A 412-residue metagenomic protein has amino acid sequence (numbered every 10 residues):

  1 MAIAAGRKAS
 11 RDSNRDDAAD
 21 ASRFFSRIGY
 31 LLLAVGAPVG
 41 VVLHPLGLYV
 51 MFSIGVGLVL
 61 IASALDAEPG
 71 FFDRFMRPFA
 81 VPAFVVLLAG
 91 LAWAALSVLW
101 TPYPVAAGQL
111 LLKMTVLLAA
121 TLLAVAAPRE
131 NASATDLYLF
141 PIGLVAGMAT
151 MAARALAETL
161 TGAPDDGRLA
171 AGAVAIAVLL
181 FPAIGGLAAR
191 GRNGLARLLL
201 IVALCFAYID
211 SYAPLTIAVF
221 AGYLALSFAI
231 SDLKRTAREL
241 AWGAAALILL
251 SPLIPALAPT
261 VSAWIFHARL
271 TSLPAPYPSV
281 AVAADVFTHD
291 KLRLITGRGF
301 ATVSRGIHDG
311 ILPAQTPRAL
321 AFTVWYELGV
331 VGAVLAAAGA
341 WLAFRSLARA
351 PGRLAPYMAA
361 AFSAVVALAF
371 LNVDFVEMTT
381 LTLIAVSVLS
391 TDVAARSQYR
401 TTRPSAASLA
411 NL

Functional and structural regions predicted by a protein language model:
M1-F25, A350, A385-L412: A juxtamembrane structural motif centered on a specific transmembrane helix
D20-Y30, F72-L88, A134-I142, G194-R197 (+1 more regions): Membrane-interfacial loop-to-transmembrane alpha-helix junctions, especially the N-terminal start
F25-L43, I54-L111, A146-A153, C205-F206 (+1 more regions): N-terminal hydrophobic segments of proteins, predominantly signal-anchor/transmembrane helices of inner/organellar
I54-A62, M358-F370, D374-L412: Transmembrane alpha-helices of multi-pass inner-membrane enzymes
A120, A127, N131-S231, L342: Alpha-helical transmembrane segments of multi-pass inner-membrane proteins
Y208-S211, F228-T271, A284-H289: A membrane-periplasm/extracellular boundary helix in multi-pass inner-membrane enzymes that assemble envelope glycans
T271-L328: Long extracytoplasmic/lumenal interhelical loops at the membrane interface of multi-pass membrane proteins
E327-V366: Hydrophobic transmembrane alpha-helices and their immediate junctions
